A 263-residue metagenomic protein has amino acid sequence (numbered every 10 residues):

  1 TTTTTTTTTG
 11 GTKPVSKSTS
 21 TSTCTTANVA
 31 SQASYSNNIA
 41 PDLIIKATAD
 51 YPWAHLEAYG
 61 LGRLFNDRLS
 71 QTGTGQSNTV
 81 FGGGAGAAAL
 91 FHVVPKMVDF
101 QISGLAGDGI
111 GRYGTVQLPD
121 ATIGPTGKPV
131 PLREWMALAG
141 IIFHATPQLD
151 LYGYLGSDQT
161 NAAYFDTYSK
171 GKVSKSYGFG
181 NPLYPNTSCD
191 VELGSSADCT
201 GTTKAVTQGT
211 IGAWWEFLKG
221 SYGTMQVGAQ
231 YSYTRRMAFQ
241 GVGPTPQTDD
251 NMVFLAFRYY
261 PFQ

Functional and structural regions predicted by a protein language model:
T1-V80: Aromatic- and glycine-enriched pocket-lining scaffold segments that form the walls of small-molecule binding clefts
T7-S18, I110-R112, L218-M225, Q263: Outer-membrane beta-barrel biogenesis signature
I39, D50-P52, V94, S221 (+1 more regions): Solvent-exposed loop and beta-edge segments used for protein-protein assembly and interaction
I45-A49, A85-F91, A139-F143, I211-W215 (+2 more regions): Residues on the lipid-exposed face of transmembrane beta-strands in outer-membrane beta-barrel proteins
Y51-G209: Detector for outer-membrane/organellar transmembrane beta-barrel domains, recognizing the amphipathic beta-strand
K204-S221: C-terminal structured "cap/appendage" subdomains that terminate the fold
F217-Q263: Predominantly the C-terminal beta-signal and adjacent terminal strand-loop region of outer-membrane beta-barrel
